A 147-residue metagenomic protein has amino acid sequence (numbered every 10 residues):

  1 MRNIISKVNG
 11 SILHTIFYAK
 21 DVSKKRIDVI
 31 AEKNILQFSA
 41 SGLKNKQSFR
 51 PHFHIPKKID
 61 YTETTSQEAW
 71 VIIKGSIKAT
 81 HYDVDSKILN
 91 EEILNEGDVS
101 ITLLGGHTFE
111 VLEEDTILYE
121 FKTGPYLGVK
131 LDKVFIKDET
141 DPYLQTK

Functional and structural regions predicted by a protein language model:
M1-K44, E92, Q145-K147: A short, N-terminal "cap"/entry segment at the start of jelly-roll beta-barrel domains of the cupin/DSBH fold
S41, A69-W70, G106-H107: Hydrophobic/aromatic beta-strand elements that line small-molecule binding cavities or substrate pockets in beta-rich
S41-T64: Conserved short histidine dyad/triad with adjacent acidic residue
K44-N45, T64-Y82: Glycine- and acidic-residue-biased ligand/ion/polar-headgroup-sensing regions
P51, A79-T80, I101-T102, H107-L112 (+1 more regions): Short beta-strand His + acidic residue motifs that chelate non-heme Fe in jelly-roll/DSBH and cupin folds
D83-L104: Short acidic-glycine-tyrosine-enriched beta hairpin
T108-K147: Double-stranded beta-helix
